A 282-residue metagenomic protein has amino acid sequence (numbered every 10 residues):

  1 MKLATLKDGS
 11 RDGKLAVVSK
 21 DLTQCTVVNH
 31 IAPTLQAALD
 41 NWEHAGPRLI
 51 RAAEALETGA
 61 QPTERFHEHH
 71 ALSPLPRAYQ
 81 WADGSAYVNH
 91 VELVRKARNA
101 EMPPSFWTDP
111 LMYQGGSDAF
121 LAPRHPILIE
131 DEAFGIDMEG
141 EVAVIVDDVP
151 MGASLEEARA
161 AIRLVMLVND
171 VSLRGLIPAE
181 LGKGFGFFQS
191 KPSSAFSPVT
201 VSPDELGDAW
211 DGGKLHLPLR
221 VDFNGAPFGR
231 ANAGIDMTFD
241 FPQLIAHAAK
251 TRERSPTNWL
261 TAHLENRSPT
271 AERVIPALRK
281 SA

Functional and structural regions predicted by a protein language model:
M1-A32, E130-D131, E180, F188-S194 (+4 more regions): Charged, cofactor-coupling segments
M1-L111, G116-S117, A133: N-terminal non-catalytic cap/leader segment that marks the start of a structured domain
D40-E68, P178-K183, F187-V201, S255-N266: A short, charged
L75-T251: Glycine-enriched loop-and-adjacent helix/strand subsegments that border the catalytic/binding cleft of enzyme cores
G84, D147, L164, S197 (+2 more regions): Glycine-centered flexibility sites
D240-R254, T261-A282: A conserved acidic, glycine/proline-rich C-terminal tail/linker
